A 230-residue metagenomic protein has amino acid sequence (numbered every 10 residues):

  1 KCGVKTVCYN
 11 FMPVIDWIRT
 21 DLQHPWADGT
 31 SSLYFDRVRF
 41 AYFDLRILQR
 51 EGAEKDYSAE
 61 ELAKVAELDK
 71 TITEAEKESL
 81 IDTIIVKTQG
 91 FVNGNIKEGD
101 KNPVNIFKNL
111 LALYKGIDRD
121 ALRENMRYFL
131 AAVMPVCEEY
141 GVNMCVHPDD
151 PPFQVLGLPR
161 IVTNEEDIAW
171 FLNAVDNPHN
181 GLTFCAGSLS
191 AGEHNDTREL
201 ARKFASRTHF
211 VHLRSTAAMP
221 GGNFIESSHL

Functional and structural regions predicted by a protein language model:
C2-G181: Active-site acidic/histidine proton-transfer and metal-coordination neighborhood in alpha/beta enzyme cores
D120-R123, R127, V155-A169, L189-L230: Gly/Pro-rich active-site loop or hairpin
